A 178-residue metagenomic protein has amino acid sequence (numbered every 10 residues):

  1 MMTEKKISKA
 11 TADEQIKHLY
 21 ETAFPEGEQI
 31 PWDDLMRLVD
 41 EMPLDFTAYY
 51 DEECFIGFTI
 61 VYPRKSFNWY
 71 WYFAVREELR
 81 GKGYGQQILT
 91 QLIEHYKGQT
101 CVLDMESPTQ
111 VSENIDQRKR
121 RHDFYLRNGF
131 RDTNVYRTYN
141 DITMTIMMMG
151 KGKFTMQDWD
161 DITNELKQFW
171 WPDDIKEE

Functional and structural regions predicted by a protein language model:
M1-D34, I146, D158-E178: Short amphipathic alpha-helix that is part of the acyltransferase structural core
F24-N68, Y72-F73, E77: A conserved beta-strand-loop-helix scaffold within acyl/acetyltransferase catalytic domains
S66, Y139-M144: Short acidic/glycine-enriched loop/turn segments that link adjacent beta-strands
V75, G81-H95: Conserved acetyl-CoA-binding loop-helix of GNAT-fold acetyltransferases
Q86, I115-H122: Charged helix-capping and loop-helix junction motifs
Y96-Q117: Conserved GNAT acetyl-CoA-binding A-motif
D123-T133: Conserved acetyl-CoA-binding loop of GNAT-fold acetyltransferases
G152-Q157: Short, charged/polar, Gly/Pro-enriched secondary-structure boundary elements
